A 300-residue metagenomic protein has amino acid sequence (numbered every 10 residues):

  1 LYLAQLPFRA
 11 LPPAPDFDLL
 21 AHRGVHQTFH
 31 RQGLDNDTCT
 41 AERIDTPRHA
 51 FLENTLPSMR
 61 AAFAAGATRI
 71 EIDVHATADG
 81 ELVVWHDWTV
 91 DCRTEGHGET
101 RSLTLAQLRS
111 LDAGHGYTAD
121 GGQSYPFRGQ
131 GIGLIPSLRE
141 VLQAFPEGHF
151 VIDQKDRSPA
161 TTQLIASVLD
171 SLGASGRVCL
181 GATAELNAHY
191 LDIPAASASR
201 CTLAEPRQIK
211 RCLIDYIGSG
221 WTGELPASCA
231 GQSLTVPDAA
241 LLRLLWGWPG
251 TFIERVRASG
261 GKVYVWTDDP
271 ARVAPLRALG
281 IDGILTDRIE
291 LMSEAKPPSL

Functional and structural regions predicted by a protein language model:
L1-L300: Phosphate-group recognition and catalysis centered on beta-loop-alpha active-site segments
